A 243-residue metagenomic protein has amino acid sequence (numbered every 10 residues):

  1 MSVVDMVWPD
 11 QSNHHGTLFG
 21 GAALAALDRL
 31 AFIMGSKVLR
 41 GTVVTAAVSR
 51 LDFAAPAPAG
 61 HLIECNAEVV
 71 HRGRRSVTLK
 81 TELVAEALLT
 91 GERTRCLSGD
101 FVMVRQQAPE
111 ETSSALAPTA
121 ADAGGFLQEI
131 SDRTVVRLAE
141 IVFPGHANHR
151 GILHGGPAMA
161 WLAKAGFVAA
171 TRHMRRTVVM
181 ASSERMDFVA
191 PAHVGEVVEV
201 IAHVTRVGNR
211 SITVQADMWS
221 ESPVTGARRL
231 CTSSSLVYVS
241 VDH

Functional and structural regions predicted by a protein language model:
M1-A47, F101-V179, V239-H243: Hot-dog-fold acyl-thioester-processing enzymes
M1-S2, A57-L62, V70-I130, V194 (+1 more regions): HotDog/MaoC-like acyl-thioester-processing domains
P9-Q11, V48-D52, A87, P144 (+2 more regions): Short, well-ordered turn and helix-capping elements at secondary-structure junctions
A22, V84, P157, T171 (+2 more regions): Bulky hydrophobic/aromatic packing residues
A31-R72, S76-V77, T94-S98, G166-I201 (+3 more regions): Hydrophobic beta-strand-centered segment that forms part of the acyl-chain substrate-binding groove
